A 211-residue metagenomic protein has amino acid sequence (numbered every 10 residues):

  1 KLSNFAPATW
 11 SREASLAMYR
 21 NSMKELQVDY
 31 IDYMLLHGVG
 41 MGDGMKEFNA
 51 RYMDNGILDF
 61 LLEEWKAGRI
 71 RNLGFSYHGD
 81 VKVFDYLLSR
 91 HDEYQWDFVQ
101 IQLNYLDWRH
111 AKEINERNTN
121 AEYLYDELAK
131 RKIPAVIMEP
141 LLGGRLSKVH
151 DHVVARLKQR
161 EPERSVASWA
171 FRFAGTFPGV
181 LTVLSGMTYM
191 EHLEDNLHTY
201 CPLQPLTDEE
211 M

Functional and structural regions predicted by a protein language model:
K1-L16, H37-G40: Structural motif corresponding to the early beta-alpha repeats
S15-M34, E63-A67: CE4/NodB-like, metal-dependent polysaccharide N-deacetylase domain that modifies extracellular/periplasmic N-acetylated
G38-M211: Beta/alpha (TIM)-barrel catalytic core signal, keyed to glycine-rich beta->alpha loops juxtaposed to Asp/Glu that bind
